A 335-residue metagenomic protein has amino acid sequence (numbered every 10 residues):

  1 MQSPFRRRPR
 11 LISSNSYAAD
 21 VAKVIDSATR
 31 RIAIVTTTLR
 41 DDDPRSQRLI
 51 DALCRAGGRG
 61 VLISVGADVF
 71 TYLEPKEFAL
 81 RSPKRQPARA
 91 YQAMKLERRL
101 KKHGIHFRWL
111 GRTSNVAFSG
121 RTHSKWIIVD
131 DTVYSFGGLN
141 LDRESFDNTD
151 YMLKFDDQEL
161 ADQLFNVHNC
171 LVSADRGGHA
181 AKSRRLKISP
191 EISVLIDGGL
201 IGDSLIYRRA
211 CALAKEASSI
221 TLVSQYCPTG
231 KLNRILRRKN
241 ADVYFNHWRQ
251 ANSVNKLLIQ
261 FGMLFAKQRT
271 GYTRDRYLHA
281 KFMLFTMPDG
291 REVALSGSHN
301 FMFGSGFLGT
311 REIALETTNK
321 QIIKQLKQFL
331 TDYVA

Functional and structural regions predicted by a protein language model:
M1-R89, E97-A335: Charged, low-complexity intrinsically disordered terminal segments
